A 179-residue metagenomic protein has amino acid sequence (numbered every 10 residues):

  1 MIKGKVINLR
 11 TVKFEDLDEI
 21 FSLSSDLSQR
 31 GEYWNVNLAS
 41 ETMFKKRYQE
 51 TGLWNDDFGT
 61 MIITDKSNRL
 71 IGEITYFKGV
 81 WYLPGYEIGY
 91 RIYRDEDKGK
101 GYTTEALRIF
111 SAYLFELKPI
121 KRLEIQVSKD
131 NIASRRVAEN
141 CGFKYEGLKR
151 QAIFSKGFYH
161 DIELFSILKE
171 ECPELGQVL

Functional and structural regions predicted by a protein language model:
M1-L27, T64-L179: Acyl-donor (CoA/ACP) binding surface of acyl/acetyltransferases
V12, G31, S40-T42, N55 (+1 more regions): A short hydrophobic/aromatic micro-motif that marks alpha-helical segments and, especially, helix-coil
S28-Q49: Conserved GNAT-fold acetyl-CoA-binding loop/helix
Q49-I62: A short helix-loop-beta-strand connector motif used in the catalytic cores of GNAT acetyltransferases and, in some
